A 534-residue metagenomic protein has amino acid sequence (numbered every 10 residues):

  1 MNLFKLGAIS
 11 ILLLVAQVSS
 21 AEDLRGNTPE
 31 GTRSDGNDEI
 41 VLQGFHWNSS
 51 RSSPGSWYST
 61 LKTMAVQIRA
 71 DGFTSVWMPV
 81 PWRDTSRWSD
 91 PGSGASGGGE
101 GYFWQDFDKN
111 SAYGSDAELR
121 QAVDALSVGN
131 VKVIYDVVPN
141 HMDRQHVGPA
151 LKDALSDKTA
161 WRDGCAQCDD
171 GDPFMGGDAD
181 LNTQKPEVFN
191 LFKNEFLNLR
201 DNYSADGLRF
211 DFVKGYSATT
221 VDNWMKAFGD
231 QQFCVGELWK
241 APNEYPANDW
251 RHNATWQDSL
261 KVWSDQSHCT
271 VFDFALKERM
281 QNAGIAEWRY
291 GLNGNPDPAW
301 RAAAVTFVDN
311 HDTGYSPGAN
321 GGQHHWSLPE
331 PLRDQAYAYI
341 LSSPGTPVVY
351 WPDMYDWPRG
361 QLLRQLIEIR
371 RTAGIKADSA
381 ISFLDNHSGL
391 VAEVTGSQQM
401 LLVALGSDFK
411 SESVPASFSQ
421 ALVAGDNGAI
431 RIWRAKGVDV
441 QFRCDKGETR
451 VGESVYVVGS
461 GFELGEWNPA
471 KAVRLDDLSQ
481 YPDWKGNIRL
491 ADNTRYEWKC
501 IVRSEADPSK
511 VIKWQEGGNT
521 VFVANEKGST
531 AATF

Functional and structural regions predicted by a protein language model:
M1-A8: Bacterial N-terminal signal peptides that target proteins for export
V15-V18: N-terminal signal peptide c-region/cleavage motif recognized by signal peptidases
E22-F45, T60-R69, F73-T74, P79-S89 (+4 more regions): Active-site-proximal helices and loops of the catalytic beta/alpha 8
D35-I40, D84-A122, A150-T183: Aromatic- and acidic-residue-enriched carbohydrate-binding clefts of CAZyme catalytic domains
P81-T85, V137-A154: Aromatic-lined carbohydrate-binding surfaces of glycoside hydrolases
V440-D445: A short, amphipathic beta-strand motif
K446-R495, R503-N525: Aromatic-rich carbohydrate-binding modules that target alpha-glucans
